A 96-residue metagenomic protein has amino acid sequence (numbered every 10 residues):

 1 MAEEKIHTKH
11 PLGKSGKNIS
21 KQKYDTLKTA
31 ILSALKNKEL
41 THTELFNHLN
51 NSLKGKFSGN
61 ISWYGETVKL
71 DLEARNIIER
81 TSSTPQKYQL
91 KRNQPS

Functional and structural regions predicted by a protein language model:
M1-T26: Long, low-complexity, charged/polar intrinsically disordered regions in eukaryotic proteins
S20-E39, L70: Positively charged, polyanion-binding regions of nucleic-acid-associated proteins
T29, T43-N47, E66: Short amphipathic alpha-helical segments
E39-G55: Short acidic, hydrophobic short linear motifs in intrinsically disordered regions
N50-T67: Short, positively charged loop/turn segments that connect secondary-structure elements
E73-S83: A short, conserved structural fragment
S83-S96: Short, cationic-aromatic polyanion-contact patches
